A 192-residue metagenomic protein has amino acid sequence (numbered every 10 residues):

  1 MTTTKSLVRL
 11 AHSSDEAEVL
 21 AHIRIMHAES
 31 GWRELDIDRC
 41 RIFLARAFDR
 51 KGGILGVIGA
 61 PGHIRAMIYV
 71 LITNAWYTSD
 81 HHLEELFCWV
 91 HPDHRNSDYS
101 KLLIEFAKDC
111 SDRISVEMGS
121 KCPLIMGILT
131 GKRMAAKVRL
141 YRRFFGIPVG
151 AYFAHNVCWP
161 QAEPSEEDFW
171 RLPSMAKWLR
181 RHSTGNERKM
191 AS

Functional and structural regions predicted by a protein language model:
M1-D38: Short amphipathic alpha-helix that is part of the acyltransferase structural core
M1-S14, W159-S192: Conserved N-terminal entry element of GNAT/NAT acetyltransferase domains
A45-G56: A short helix-loop-beta-strand connector motif used in the catalytic cores of GNAT acetyltransferases and, in some
V57, H63-T73: Conserved beta-strand in the GNAT
N74-E85, P148: A conserved beta-turn-beta hairpin within the catalytic core of GNAT-like acetyltransferases that forms part
L86-D98: A short, internal acetyl-CoA/4′-phosphopantetheine-binding micro-motif in the GNAT/acyltransferase core
L102-C122: Conserved acyl-CoA
A107, S120-K137, N156-V157: Conserved beta-strand-loop-alpha-helix junction that forms the acyl-donor binding cleft
